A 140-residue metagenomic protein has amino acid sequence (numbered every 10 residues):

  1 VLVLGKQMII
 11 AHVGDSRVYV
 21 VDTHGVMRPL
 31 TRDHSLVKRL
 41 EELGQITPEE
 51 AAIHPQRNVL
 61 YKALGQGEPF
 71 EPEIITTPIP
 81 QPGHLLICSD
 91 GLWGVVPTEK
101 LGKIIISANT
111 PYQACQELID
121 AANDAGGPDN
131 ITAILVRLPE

Functional and structural regions predicted by a protein language model:
V1-V3, M8-H12, R17-D22, I131-R137: Short beta-strand scaffold segments in enzyme catalytic cores
L4-Q7, T47, E71-I75, L118-A121: Glycine-rich, charged/polar anion/phosphate-binding loops that engage phosphate groups from diverse ligands
H12-R17, V59-E68, P78-I104, I119-A125 (+1 more regions): Conserved beta-strand-loop-short alpha-helix elements that form and flank the Mn2+/Mg2+-coordinating active site
V26-M27: Predominantly a core beta-strand signature of beta-propeller blades across repeat-based propeller domains
T31, S89, T132: Ser/Thr-centric signal marking residues that sit in or immediately flank functional binding/regulatory motifs
T31-Q81: Conserved, helical-rich catalytic subdomain that frames metal- and/or nucleotide-binding sites in enzyme alpha/beta
I106-A114: Short, charged, surface-exposed loops that flank catalytic or proteolytic processing sites
G127-D129: Short flexible coil/turn linkers enriched for glycine and charged/polar residues that connect secondary-structure
